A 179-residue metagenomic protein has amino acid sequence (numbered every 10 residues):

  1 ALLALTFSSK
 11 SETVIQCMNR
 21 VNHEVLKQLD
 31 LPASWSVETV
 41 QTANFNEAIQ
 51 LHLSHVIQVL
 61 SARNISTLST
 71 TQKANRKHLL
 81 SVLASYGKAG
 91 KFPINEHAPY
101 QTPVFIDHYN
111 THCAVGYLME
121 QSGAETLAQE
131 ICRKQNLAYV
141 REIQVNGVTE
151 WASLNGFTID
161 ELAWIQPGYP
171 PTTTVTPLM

Functional and structural regions predicted by a protein language model:
A1-A4: Bacterial N-terminal signal peptides
V14-I57, R76: Extended, charge-biased low-complexity segments that typically form long amphipathic alpha-helices/coiled-coils
A48-T172: Mature extracellular/secreted ectodomains of secretory-pathway proteins
T174-M179: C-terminal cell-surface addressing/anchoring modules of secreted/extracellular proteins
